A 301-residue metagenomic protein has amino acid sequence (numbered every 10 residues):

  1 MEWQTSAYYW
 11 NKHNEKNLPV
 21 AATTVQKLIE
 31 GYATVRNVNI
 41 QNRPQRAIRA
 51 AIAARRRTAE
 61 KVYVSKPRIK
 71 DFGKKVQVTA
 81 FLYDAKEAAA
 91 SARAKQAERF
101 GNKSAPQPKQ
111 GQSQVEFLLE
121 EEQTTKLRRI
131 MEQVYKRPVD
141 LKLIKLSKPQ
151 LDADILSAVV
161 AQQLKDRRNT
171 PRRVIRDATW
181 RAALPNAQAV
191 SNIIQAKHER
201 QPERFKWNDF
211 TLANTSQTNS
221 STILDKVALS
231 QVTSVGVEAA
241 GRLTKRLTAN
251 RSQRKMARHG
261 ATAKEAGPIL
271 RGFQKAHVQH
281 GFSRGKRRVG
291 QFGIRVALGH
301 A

Functional and structural regions predicted by a protein language model:
M1-A301: Ribosome-associated RNA-binding proteins
